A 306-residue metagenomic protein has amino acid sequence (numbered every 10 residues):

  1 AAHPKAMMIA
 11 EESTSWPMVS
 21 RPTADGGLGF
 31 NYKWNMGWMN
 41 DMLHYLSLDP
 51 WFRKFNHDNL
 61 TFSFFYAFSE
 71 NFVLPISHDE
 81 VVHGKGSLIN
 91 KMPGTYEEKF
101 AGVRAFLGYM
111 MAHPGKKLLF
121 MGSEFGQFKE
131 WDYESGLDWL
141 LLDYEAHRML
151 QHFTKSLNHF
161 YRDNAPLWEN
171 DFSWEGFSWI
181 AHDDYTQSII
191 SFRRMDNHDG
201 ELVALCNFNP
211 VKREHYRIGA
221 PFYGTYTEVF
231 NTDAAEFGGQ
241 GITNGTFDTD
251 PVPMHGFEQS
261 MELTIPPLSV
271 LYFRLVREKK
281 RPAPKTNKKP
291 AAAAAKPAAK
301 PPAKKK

Functional and structural regions predicted by a protein language model:
A1-Y133, R162-I218, F222-D233, Q240-G241: Conserved alpha/beta catalytic core and glycan-binding cleft of carbohydrate-active enzymes
M92, W139-A146: Short histidine-centered catalytic/ligand-binding loop motif
E98-G102, E145-F153, D184, P253: Soluble or luminal CAZymes and related metallo-dependent hydrolases
W131-L141: Active-site His/acidic residue clusters
E145-L167: Catalytic cores of secreted or luminal carbohydrate-active enzymes
L157, Y226, L268: A residue-level signal for conserved active-site and pocket-lining positions in enzyme catalytic cores
T243-R281: C-terminal beta-strand-rich structural cap/linker in extracellular carbohydrate-active enzymes
K280-K306: Intrinsically disordered, polybasic Lys/Arg-rich low-complexity tracts
